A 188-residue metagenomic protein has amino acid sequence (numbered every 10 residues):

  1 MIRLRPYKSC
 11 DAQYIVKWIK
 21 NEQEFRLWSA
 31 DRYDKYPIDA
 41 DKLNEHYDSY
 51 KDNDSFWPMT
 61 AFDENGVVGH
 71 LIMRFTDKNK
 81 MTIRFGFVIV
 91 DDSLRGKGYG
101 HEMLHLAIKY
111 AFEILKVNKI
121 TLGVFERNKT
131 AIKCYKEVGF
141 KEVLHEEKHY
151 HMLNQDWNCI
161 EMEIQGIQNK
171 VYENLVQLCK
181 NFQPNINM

Functional and structural regions predicted by a protein language model:
M1-I2: Extreme N-terminal starter segment of soluble prokaryotic enzymes
P6-A12, K17-R95, L104, Y110 (+1 more regions): Acetyl-CoA-dependent GNAT
P37, F112, K129-T130, M152-L153: Short secondary-structure boundary/hinge segments and terminal tails
F87, D91-H105, F125-K133, E137: Conserved glycine-rich acetyl-CoA-binding loop
Y110-F112, F140: Conserved hydrophobic/aromatic "anchor" residues that stabilize well-ordered secondary structure elements
E113-G123: Conserved GNAT acetyl-CoA-binding A-motif
T121-V124, K136, K141-W157, E161: Conserved catalytic-core motifs of GNAT/GCN5-like acyltransferases
